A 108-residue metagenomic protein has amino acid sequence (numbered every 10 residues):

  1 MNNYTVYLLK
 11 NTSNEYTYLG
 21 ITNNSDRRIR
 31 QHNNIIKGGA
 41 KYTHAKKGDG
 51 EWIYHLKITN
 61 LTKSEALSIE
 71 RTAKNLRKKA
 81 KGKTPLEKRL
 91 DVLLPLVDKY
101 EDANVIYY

Functional and structural regions predicted by a protein language model:
T5, Y16, S64, A73 (+1 more regions): Generic N-terminal initiation segments characterized by hydrophobic and/or small/turn-forming residues
T5-K10, Y16-N23, H32, A66: GIY-YIG nuclease signature motif recognition
K10-N11, A45: Sterically constrained small-residue positions within well-ordered secondary structures of folded domains
S25-T72, L76-E87: Conserved short loop/helix modules at catalytic or binding sites in compact beta-alpha or helix-hairpin-helix contexts
L86-Y108: A cross-kingdom feature marking charged/low-complexity
